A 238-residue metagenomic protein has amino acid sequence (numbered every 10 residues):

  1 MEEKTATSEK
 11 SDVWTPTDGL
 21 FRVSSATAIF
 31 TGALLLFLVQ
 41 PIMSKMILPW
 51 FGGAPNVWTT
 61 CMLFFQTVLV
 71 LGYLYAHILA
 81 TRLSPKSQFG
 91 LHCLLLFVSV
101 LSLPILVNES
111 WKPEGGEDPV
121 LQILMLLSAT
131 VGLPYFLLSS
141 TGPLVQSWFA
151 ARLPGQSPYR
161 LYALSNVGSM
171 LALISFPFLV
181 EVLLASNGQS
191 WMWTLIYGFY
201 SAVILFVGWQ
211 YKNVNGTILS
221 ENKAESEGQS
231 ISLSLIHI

Functional and structural regions predicted by a protein language model:
E2-I236: Alpha-helical transmembrane segments of multi-pass membrane proteins
